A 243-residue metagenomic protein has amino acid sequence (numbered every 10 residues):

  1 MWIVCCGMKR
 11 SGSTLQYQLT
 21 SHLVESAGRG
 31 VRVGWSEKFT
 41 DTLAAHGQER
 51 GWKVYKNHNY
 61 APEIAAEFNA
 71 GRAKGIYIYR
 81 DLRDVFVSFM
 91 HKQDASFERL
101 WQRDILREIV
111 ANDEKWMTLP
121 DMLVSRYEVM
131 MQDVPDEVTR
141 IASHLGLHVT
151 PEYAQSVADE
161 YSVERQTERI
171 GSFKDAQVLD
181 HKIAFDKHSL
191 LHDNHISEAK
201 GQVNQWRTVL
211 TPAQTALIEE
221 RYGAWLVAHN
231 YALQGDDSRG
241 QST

Functional and structural regions predicted by a protein language model:
M1-V54: PAPS-dependent sulfotransferase catalytic core
V4, L15, K74, Q205 (+1 more regions): Amphipathic alpha-helical recognition patches that constitute DNA-binding helices
A27-V31, V149, L226: Secondary-structure boundary/capping signal
K56-D193, V209, A216, G223-A224: PAPS-dependent sulfotransferase catalytic domain
D121-M122, A199-V203: Flexible glycine/proline-enriched surface loops and loop-helix/loop-strand junctions
G201-T243: C-terminal accessory extensions appended to soluble enzyme cores
